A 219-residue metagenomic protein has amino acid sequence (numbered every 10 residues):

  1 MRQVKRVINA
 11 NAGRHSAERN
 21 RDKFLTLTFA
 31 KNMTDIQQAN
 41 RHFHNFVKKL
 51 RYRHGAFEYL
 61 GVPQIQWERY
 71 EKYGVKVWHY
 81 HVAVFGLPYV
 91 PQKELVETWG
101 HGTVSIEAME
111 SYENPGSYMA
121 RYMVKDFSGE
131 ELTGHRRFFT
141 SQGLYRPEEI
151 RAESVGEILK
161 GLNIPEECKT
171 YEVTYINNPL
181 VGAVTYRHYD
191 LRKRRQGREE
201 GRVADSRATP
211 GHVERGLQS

Functional and structural regions predicted by a protein language model:
M1-K76, G86-S219: Right-hand nucleic-acid polymerase module
W78-Y80: Change "...and in nucleic-acid phosphodiester-cleaving endonucleases..." to "...and in nucleic-acid processing enzymes
V82-V84: Long, low-complexity, serine/threonine/proline-rich intrinsically disordered regulatory regions in eukaryotic signaling
